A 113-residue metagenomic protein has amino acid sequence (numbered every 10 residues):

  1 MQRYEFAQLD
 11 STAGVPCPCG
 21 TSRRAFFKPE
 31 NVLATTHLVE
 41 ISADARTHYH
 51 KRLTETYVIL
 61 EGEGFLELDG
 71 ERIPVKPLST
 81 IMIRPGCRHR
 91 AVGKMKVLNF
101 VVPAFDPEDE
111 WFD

Functional and structural regions predicted by a protein language model:
M1-T35: A short, N-terminal "cap"/entry segment at the start of jelly-roll beta-barrel domains of the cupin/DSBH fold
T35-K51: Conserved short histidine dyad/triad with adjacent acidic residue
A43-A45, S79, C87, M95: Surface-exposed loop/turn positions
H50-R52, G93-K94: Short glycine/proline-enriched turns and hinge-like loops at secondary-structure junctions
R52-G64, D69: Glycine- and acidic-residue-biased ligand/ion/polar-headgroup-sensing regions
G70-G86: Short acidic-glycine-tyrosine-enriched beta hairpin
P85-E110: Ligand-binding loop in jelly-roll beta-barrel domains
